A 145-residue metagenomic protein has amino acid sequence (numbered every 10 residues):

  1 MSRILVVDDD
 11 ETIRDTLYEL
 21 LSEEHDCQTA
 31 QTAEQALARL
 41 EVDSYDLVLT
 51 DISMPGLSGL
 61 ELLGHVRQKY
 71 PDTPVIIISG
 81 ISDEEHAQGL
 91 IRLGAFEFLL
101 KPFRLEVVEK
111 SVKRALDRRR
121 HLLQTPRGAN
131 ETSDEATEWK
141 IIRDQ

Functional and structural regions predicted by a protein language model:
E11-Q28: Two-component/phosphorelay signaling modules centered on CheY-like receiver
T32-Q35, S58-E61: Acidic catalytic/metal-coordinating carboxylates
D43-L49: Active-site beta3 strand of CheY-like receiver
M54: Receiver (REC) domain active-site loop signature in two-component systems and cognate sites in sensor histidine kinases
E85, F103-V112: C-terminal output helix
D117-Q145: CheY-like receiver
